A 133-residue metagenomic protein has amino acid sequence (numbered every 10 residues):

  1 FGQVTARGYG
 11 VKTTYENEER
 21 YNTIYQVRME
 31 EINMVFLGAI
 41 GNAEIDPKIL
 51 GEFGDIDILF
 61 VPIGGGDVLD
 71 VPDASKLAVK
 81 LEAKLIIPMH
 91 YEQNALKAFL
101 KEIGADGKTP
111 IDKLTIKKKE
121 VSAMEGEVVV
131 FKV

Functional and structural regions predicted by a protein language model:
F1-G54, I58, G66-P72, I111-V133: Core dinuclear metal-dependent hydrolase active-site scaffold
D55-V61, G65, V71-Y91: Proline-aspartate-enriched helix->loop->beta-strand connector
L81, L85-V133: Binuclear metal-ion centers of metallo-dependent hydrolases, dominated by the metallo-beta-lactamase
